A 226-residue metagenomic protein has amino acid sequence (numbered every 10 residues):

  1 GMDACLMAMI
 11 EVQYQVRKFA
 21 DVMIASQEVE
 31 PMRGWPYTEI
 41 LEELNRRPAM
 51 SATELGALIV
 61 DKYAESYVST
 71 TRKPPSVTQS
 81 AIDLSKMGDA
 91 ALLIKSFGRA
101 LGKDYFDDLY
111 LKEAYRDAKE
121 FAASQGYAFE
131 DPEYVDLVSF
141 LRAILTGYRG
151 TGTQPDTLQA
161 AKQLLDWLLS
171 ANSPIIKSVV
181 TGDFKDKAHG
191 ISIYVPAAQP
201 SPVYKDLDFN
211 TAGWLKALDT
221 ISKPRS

Functional and structural regions predicted by a protein language model:
G1-S226: Terminal, contiguous helix-loop blocks that mediate binding/assembly
